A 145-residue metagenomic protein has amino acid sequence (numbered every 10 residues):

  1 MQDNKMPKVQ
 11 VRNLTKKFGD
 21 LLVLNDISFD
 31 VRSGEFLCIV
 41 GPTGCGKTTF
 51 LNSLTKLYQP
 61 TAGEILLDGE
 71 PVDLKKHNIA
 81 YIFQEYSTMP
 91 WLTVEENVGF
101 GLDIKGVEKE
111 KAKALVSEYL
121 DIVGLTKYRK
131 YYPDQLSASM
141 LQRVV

Functional and structural regions predicted by a protein language model:
L37-C38, Y81: Short beta-strand immediately N-terminal to the Walker A/P-loop
V40-P42: The feature captures the beta-strand-to-loop junction immediately N-terminal to the Walker
T55: Helix-to-loop junction immediately C-terminal to a conserved catalytic motif
G63-L74: Conserved ABC transporter NBD signature motif
L92-G99: Short coil-to-helix segment of the ABC ATPase nucleotide-binding domain corresponding to the Q-loop/switch region
G99, E110-Y128: Conserved ABC ATPase "signature" region
Y132-M140: Conserved ABC ATPase signature
